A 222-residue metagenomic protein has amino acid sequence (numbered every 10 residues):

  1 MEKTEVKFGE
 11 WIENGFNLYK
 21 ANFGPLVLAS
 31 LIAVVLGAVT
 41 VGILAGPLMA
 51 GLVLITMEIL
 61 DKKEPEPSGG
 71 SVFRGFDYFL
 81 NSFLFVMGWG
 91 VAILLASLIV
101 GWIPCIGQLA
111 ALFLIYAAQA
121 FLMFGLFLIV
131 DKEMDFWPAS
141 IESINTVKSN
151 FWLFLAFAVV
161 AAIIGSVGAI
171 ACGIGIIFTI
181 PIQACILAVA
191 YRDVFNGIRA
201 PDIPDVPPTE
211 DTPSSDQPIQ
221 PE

Functional and structural regions predicted by a protein language model:
K3, V34, A38-P67, V100-W137 (+2 more regions): Selective recognition of hydrophobic, aromatic-rich stretches within alpha-helical transmembrane segments of polytopic
K3-L36, E66-S97, A118-A169, R199: Interfacial aromatic "cap" segments that immediately flank transmembrane helices in multipass membrane proteins
A200-P208: Intrinsically disordered, low-complexity mixed-charge segments
D211-E222: Long, low-complexity, intrinsically disordered segments
